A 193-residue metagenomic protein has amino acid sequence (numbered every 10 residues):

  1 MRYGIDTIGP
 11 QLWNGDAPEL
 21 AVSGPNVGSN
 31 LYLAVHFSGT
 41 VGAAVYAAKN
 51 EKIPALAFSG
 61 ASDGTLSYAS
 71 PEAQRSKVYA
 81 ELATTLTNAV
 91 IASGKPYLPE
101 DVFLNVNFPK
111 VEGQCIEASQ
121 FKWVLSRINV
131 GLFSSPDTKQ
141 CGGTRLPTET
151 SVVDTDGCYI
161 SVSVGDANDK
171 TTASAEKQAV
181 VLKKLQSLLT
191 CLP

Functional and structural regions predicted by a protein language model:
R2, E19, V41-A44, K77-T87: Extracytoplasmic/secreted envelope proteins and their assembly/folding machinery, especially bacterial periplasmic
G4, G9, W13-D63: Internal, conserved structured core segments that host functional sites
N26-L31, A61-T65, K110-G113, D166-D169: Solvent-exposed loop/turn segments at secondary-structure junctions within structured extracellular/periplasmic domains
S67-S70: Short acidic, glycine/proline-rich loop/turn micro-motifs
E72-P193: Electrostatically charged, flexible surface regions
